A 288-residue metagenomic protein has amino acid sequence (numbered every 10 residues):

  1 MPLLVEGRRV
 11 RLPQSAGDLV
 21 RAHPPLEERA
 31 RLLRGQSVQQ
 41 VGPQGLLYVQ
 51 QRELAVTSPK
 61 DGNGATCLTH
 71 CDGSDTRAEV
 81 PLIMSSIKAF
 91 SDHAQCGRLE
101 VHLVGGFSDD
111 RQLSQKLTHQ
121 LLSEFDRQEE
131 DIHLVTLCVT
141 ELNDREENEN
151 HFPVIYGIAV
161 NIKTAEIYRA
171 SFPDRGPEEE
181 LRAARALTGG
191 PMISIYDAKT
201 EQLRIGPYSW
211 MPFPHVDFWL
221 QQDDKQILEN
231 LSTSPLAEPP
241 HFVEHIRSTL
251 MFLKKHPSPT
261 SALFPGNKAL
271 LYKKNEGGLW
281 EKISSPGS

Functional and structural regions predicted by a protein language model:
M1-P59, R111-S288: C-terminal functional modules of predominantly eukaryotic multidomain proteins
Q39, Q44, Q51-C96, S285-S288: Conserved mixed alpha/beta catalytic, RNA-binding, or beta-rich assembly cores of soluble enzyme, regulatory
T69, H102-V104, A159-N161: Short beta-strand segments
C71-S74, G105-D109, V139-N143: Acidic, glycine-rich active-site loops and adjacent beta-strand->loop/helix elements that engage anionic groups
T76, D92, C96, D110-L113 (+1 more regions): Long, charge-dense
C96-F107: Acidic/histidine-rich, metal-coordinating catalytic segments
